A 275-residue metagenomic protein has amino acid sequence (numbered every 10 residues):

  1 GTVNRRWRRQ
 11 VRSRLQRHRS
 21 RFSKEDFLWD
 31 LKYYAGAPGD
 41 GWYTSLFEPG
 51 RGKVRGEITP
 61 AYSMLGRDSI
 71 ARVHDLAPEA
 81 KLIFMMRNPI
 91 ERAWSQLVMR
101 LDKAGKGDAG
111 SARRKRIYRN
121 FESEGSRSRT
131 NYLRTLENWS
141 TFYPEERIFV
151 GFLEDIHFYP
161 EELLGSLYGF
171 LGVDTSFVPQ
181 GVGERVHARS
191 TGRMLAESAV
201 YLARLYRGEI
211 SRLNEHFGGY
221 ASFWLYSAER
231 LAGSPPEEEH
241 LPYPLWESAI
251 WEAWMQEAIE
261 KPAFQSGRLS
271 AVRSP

Functional and structural regions predicted by a protein language model:
G1-K53, E57-T59, L76, L101-K103 (+6 more regions): PAPS-dependent sulfotransferase catalytic core
R14-E25, W29-L31, A61-Y62, D68-D75 (+4 more regions): PAPS-dependent sulfotransferase catalytic domain
D30-L31, I58, R92, Q96-G110 (+7 more regions): Membrane-interface amphipathic segments in extracytoplasmic regions
P38, D68, N131-R134, E197 (+1 more regions): Short, conserved clusters of charged catalytic residues that mark active-site and nucleotide-handling motifs
D40-T44, I70, L136-E137, I210: Generic structural signal for well-ordered alpha-helices, preferentially at hydrophobic/aromatic core positions
E79, R87-I90, R116, R127 (+1 more regions): The conserved 3'-phosphoadenosine-5'-phosphosulfate
S270-R273: Short, basic, low-complexity termini and linkers enriched in Ser/Thr/Gly/Pro that act as targeting/leader peptides
